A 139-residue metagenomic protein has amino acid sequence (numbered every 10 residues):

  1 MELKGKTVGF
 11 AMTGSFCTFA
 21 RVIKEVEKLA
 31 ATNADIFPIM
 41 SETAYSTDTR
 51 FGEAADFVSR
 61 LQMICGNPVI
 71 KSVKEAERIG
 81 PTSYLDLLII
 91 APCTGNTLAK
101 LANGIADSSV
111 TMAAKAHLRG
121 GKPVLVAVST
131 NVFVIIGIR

Functional and structural regions predicted by a protein language model:
M1-R139: A cross-family phosphate/adenosyl-ligand binding-site feature
